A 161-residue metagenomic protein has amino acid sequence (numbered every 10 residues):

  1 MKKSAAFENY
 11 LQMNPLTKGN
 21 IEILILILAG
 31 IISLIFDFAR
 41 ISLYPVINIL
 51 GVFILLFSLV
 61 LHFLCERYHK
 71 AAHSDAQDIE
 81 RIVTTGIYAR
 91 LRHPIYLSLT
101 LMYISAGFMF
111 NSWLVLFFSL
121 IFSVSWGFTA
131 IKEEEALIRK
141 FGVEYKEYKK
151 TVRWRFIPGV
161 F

Functional and structural regions predicted by a protein language model:
M1-T84, L101-F161: Membrane-anchoring alpha-helices and their flanking helix-loop junctions
A89-L97: Histidine-centered phosphotransfer motif of kinases
